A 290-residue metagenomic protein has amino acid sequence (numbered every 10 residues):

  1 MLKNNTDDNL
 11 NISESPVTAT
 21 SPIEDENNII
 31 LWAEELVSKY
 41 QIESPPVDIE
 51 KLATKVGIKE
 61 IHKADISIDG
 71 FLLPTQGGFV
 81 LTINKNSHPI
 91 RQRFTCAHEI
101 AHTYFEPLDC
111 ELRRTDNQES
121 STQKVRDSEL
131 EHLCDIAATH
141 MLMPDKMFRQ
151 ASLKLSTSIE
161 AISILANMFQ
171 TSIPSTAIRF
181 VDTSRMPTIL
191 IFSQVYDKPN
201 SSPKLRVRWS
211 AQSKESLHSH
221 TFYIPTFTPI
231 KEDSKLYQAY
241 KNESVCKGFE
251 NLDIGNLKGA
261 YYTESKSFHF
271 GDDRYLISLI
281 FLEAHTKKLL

Functional and structural regions predicted by a protein language model:
M1-L290: Active-site hotspot residues in diverse enzymes, especially metal/ion-binding acidic/histidine motifs
